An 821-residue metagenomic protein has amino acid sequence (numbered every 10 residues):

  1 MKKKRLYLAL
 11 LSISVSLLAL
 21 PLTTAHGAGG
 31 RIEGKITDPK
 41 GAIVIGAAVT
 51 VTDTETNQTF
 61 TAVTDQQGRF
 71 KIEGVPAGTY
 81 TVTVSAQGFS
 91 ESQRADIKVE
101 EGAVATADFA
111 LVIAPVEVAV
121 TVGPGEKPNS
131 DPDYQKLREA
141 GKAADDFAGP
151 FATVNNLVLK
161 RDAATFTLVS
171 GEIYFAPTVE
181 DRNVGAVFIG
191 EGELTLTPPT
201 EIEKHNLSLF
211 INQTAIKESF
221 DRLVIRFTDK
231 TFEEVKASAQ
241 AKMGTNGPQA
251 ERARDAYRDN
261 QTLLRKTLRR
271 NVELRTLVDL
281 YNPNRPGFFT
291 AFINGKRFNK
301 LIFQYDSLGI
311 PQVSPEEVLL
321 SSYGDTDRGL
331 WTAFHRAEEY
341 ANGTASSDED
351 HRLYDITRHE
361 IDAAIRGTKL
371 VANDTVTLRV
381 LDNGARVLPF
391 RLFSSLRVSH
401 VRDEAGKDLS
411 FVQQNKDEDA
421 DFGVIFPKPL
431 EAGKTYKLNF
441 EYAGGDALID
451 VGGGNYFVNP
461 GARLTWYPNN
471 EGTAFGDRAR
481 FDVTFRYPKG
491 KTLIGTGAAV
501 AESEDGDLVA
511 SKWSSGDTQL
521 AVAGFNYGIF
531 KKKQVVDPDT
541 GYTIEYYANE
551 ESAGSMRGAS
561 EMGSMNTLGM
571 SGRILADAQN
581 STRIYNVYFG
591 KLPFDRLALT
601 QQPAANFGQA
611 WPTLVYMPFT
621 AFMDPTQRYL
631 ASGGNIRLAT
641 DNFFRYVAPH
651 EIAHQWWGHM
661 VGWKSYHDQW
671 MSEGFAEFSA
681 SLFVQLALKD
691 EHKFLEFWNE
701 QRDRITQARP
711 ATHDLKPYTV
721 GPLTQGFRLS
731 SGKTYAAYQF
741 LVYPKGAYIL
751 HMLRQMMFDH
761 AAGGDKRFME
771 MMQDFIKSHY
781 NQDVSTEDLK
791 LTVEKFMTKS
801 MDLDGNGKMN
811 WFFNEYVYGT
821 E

Functional and structural regions predicted by a protein language model:
A25-V122: Periplasm-facing N-terminal accessory domains of Gram-negative outer-membrane beta-barrel systems
A47-D53, V82, F390, V401 (+2 more regions): Hydrophobic beta-strand segments
G125-N260, L388, F393-Y456: A surface-exposed beta-strand-loop module
S219-H359, N439-K532: Extended, low-hydrophobicity, Ser/Thr/Pro/Gly-biased non-transmembrane segments
A337-T375, R379-R386, R391-S399, G472-P649 (+1 more regions): Hydrophobic helix-coil surface modules that form long, contiguous segments used for peptide/substrate interaction
D382, P593, E691, S731-G732 (+1 more regions): Amphipathic alpha-helical substructures
F475-G476, F485, Q579, R583-I584 (+1 more regions): Zinc-dependent metallopeptidase catalytic helix centered on the HExxH motif and its immediate flanking segment
E673, E677-M752, M756, H779-Y780: Acidic/His/Gly-enriched intrinsically disordered linker/tail segments that often contain short helix/coil "MoRF-like"
